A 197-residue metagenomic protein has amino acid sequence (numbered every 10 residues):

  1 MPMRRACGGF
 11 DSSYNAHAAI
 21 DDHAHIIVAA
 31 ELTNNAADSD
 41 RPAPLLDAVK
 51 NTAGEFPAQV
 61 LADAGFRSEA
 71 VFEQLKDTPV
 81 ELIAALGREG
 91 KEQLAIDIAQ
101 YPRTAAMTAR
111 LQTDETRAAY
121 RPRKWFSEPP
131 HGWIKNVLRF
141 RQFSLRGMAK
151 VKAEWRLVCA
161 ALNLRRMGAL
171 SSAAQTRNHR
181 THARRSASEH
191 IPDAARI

Functional and structural regions predicted by a protein language model:
M1-I197: Anion-binding and metal-coordination hotspots
